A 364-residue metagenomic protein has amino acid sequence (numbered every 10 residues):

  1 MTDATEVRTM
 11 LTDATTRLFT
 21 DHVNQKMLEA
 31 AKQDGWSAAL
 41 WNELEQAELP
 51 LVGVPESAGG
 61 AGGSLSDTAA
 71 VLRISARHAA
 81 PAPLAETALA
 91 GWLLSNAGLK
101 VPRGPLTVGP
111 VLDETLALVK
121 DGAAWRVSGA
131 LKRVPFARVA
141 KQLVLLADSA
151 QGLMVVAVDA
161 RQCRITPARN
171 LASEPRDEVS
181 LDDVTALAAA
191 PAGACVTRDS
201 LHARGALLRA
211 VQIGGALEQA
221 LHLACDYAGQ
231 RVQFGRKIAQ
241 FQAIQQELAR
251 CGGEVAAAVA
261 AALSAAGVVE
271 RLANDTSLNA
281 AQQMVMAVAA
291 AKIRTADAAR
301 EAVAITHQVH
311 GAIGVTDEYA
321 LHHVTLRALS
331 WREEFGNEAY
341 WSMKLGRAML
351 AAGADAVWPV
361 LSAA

Functional and structural regions predicted by a protein language model:
M1-H78, K120, A206-A364: Alpha-helical interface subdomain recognition
S75, A97-G98: N-terminal membrane-targeting/anchoring modules of bacterial envelope and secretion proteins
A79-A82, W92, L99-E218, H222 (+1 more regions): FAD-binding core of flavoproteins
A85: RNase H-like, metal-dependent nuclease domains and their acidic two-metal-ion catalytic environment used
A88-L89: Phosphoinositide system proteins, centered on phosphoinositide phosphatases and their trafficking scaffolds
